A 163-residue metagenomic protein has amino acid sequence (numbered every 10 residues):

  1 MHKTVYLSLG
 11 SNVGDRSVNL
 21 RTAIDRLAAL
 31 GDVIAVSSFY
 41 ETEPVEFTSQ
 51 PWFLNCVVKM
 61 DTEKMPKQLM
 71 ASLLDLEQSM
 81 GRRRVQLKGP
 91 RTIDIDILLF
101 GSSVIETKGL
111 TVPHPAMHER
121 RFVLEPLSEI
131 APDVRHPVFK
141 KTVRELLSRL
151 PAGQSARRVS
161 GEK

Functional and structural regions predicted by a protein language model:
H2-Y6: Extreme N-terminal starter segment of soluble prokaryotic enzymes
L7, S11-V13, S17: Active-site microenvironments that recognize anionic phosphate/pyrophosphate groups
S11, K59-K64, L99-S102: Short beta-strand-to-loop capping motifs
V18-T22, A71: Generic recognition of short, well-ordered alpha-helical segments
T22-M65: Short, surface-exposed acidic-centric catalytic microdomains
S37, P44-W52, K67-M70, D75-K163: Flexible, gly/pro- and Lys/Arg-enriched active-site loops
